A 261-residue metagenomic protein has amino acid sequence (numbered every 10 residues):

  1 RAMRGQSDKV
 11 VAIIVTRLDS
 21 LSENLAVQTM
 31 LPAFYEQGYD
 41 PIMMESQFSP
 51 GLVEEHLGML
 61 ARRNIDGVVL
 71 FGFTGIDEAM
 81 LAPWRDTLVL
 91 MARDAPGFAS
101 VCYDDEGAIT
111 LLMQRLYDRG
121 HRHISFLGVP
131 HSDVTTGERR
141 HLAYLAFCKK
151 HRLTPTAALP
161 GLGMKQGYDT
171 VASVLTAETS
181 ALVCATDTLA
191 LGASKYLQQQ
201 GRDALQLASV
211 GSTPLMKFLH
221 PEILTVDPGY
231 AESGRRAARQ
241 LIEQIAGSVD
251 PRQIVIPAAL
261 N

Functional and structural regions predicted by a protein language model:
Q6-Q114, D118, V174-T176: Alpha-helical recognition/docking segments in bacterial nutrient-uptake and carbohydrate-utilization systems
A12-I13, N64-G72, S125-G128, A158 (+2 more regions): Periplasmic-binding protein-like
F34-S46, S125-L127, H141-K165: Short beta-strand elements in bilobed, periplasmic/extracellular small-molecule ligand-binding domains
T74-I76, S132, R140, T188-A190 (+1 more regions): Alpha-helix capping/helix-boundary segments
G97, V101-F126, M164-A172, A190 (+1 more regions): Hydrophobic alpha-helical segments within soluble ligand-binding/sensing domains
L112-H151, S248-N261: An alpha-beta-alpha
T176-N261: Flexible loop/turn connectors
